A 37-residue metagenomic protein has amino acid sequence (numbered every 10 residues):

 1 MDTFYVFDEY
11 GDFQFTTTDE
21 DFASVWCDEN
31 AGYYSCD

Functional and structural regions predicted by a protein language model:
M1-F13, F22, Y33: Short aromatic-glycine-(Arg/Gly/Cys) micro-motifs in beta-strand/loop hairpins
N30-D37: Short arginine-rich
